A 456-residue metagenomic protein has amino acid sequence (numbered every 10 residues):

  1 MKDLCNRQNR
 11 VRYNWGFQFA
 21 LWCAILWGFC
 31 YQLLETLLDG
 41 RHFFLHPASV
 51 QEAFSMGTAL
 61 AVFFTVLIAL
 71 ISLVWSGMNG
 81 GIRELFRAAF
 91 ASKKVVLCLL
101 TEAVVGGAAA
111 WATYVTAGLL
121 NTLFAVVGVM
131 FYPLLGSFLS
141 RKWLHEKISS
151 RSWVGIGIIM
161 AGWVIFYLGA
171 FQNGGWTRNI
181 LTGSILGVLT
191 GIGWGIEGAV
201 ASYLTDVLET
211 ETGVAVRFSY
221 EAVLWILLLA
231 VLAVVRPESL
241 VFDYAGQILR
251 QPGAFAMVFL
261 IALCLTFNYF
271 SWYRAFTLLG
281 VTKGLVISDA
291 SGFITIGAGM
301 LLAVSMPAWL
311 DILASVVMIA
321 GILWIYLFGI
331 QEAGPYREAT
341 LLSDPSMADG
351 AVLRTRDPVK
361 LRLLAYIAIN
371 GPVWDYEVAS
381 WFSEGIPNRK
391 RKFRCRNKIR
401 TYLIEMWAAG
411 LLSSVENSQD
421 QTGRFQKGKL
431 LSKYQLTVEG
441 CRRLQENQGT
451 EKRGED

Functional and structural regions predicted by a protein language model:
M1-V62, V104, A108, A112 (+2 more regions): Glycine-/small-residue-enriched transmembrane alpha-helix faces in small-molecule transporters and effluxers
K2-C5, K142, R151, L168 (+1 more regions): C-terminal-most transmembrane helix of multi-pass membrane proteins
N14-L26, V50-M78, G155-A161, T182-I185 (+3 more regions): Hydrophobic alpha-helical transmembrane segments of multi-pass integral membrane proteins, especially transporters
G16-C23, I82-A112, T182-T190, L240-F267 (+2 more regions): Loop-to-transmembrane-helix transition segments
W22, A103-G107, F124-F131, Y203-V223 (+1 more regions): Helix-helix packing/entry segments at the starts of transmembrane helices
L37, L60, T116-A117, K142-I148 (+4 more regions): Hydrophobic/aromatic residues within transmembrane alpha-helices of multi-pass small-molecule transporters
A339-W374: Short alpha-helical segments that sit at the start of domains
V373-G385, K390-F393: Short acidic, hydrophobic short linear motifs in intrinsically disordered regions
